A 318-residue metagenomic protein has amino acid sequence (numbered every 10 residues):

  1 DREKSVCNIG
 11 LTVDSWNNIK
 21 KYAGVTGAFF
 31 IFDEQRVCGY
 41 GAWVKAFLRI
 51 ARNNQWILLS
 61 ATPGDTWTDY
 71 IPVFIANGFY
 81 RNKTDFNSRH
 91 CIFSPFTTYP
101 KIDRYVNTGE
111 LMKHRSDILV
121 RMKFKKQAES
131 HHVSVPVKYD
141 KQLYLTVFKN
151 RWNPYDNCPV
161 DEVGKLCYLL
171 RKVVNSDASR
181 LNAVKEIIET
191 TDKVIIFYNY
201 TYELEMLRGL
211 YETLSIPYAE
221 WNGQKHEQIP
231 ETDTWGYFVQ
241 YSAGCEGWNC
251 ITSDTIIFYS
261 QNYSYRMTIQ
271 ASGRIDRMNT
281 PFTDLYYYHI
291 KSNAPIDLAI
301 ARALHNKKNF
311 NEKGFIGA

Functional and structural regions predicted by a protein language model:
D1-G27: Inter-Walker segment of RecA-like/P-loop motor cores
R2-S5, R81-T84, E212-H226: Conserved RecA-like helicase motor-core motifs
I19-T26, Y40, S60, G64-Y70 (+2 more regions): SF2 helicase motor core recognition
F29, A46-Q127, T280: Conserved P-loop NTPase motor "coupling/switch" region that bridges the ATPase
F32-D33, S272: Hydrophobic residues in beta-strands of the RecA-like P-loop NTPase core, especially within AAA+ ATPase
Q35-F47: Conserved ATPase-coupling elements of RecA-like P-loop NTPase cores
A128-A219, G223: Conserved helicase/translocase motor-coupling segment
Y263-S272, D276-A318: A conserved SF2-helicase RecA2
